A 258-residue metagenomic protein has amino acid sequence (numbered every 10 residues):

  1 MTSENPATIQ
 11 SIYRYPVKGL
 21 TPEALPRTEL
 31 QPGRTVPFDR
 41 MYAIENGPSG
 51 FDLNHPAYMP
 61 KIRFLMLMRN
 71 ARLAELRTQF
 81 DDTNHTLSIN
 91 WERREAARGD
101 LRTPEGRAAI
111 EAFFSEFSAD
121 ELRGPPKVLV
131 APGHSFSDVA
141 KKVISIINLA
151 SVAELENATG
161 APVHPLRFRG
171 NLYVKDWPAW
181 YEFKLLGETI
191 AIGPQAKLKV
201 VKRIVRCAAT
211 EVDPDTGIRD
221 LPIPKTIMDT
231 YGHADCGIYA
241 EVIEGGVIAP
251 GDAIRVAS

Functional and structural regions predicted by a protein language model:
M1-S258: Metal-cofactor-dependent catalytic cores
